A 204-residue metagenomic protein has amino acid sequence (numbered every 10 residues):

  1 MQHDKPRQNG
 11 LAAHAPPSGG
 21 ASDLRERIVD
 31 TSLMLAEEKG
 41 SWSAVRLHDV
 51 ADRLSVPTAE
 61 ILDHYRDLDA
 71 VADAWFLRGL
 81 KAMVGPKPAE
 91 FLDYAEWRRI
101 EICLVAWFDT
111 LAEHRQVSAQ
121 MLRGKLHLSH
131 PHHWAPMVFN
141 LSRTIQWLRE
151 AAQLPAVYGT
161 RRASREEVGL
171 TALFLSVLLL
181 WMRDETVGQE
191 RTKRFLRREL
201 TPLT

Functional and structural regions predicted by a protein language model:
M1-L11, E150, L179, R183-T204: C-terminal peripheral helix-coil segments that are non-catalytic and often amphipathic
Q2, R27, L35-A74: Helix-turn-helix
G20, L24-T31: N-terminal positioning helix adjacent to the helix-turn-helix/winged-helix DNA-binding module
A44, A119-R123, T160: Short, hydrophobic secondary-structure boundary micro-motifs
D49, I102, A106, Q120 (+2 more regions): Amphipathic alpha-helical interaction segments
A74, P88-Q120, H127, V138-N140: Hydrophobic alpha-helical connector segments
F76-V84: Short, basic, alpha-helical segments at the C-terminal edge of helix-turn-helix-like DNA-binding modules
H130-A156, S164-S176, R194: Amphipathic alpha-helical packing segments from all-alpha helical-bundle domains
